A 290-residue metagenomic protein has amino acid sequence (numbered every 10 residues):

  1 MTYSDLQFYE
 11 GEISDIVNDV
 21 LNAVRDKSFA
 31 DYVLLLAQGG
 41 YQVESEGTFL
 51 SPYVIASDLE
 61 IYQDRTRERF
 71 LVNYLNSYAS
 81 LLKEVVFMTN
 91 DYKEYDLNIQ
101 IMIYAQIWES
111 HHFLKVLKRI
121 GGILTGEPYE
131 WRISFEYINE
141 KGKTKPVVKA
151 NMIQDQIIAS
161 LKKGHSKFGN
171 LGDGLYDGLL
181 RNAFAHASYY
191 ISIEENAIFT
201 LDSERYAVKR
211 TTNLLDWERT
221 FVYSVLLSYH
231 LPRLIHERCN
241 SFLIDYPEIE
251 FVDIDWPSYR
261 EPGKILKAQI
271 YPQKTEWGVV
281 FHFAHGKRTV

Functional and structural regions predicted by a protein language model:
M1-I103, I244-V290: Extended intrinsically disordered or low-complexity regions, especially N/C-terminal cytosolic tails and loops, rather
M102-G174, S188: Flexible secondary-structure boundary motifs
H112, Y176, L180-A183, Y223-L227: Charged, amphipathic alpha-helical oligomerization/scaffolding segments
Y129-T144, F199-A207, E248-E261: Charge-rich, acidic-biased intrinsically disordered regions
G164, L179, A187-I191, L231 (+2 more regions): Short secondary-structure junctions and interdomain/linker hinges
G169-T200: Histidine-centered, metal-coordinating catalytic motifs and their short helical/loop contexts
I198-I254: Amphipathic, Lys/Arg-enriched alpha-helical patches that create a basic surface for binding polyanionic ligands
